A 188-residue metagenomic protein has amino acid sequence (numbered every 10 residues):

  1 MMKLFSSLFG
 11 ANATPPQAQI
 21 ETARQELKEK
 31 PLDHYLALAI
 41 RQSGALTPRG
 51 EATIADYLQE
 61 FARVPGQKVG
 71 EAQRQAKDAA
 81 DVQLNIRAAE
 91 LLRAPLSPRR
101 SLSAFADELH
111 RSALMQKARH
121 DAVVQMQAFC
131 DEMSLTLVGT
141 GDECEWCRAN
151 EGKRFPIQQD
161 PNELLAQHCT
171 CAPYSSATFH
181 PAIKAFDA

Functional and structural regions predicted by a protein language model:
M2-Y174, H180-A188: Domain-core detector
